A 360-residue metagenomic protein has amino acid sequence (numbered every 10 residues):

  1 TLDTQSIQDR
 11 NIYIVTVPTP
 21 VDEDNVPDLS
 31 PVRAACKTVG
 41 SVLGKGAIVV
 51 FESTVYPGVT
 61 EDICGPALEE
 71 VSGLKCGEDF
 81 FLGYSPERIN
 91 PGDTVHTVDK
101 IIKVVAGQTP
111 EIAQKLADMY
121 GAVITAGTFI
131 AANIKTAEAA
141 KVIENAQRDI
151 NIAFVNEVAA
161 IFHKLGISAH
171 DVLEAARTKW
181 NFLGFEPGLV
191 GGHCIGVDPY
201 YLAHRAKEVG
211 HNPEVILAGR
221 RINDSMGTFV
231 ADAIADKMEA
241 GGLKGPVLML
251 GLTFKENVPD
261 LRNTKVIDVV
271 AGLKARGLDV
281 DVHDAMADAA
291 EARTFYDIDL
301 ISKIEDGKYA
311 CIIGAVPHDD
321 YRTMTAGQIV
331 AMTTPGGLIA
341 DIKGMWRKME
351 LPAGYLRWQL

Functional and structural regions predicted by a protein language model:
T1-L360: Structural/interface elements that position substrates and couple domains in central-metabolism enzymes
